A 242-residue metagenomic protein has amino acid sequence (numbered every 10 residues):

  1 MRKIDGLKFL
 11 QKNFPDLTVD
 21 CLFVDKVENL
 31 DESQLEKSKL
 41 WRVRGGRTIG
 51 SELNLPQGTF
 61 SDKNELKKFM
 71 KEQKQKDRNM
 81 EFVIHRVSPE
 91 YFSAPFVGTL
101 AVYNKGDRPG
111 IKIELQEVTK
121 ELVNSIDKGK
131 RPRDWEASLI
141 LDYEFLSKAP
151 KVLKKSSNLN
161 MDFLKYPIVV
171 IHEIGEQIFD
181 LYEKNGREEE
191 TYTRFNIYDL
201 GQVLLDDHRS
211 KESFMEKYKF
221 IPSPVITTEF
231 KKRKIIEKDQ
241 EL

Functional and structural regions predicted by a protein language model:
M1-L242: Nucleotide/phosphate-binding sheet-loop regions of phosphoryl- and nucleotidyl-transfer enzymes
